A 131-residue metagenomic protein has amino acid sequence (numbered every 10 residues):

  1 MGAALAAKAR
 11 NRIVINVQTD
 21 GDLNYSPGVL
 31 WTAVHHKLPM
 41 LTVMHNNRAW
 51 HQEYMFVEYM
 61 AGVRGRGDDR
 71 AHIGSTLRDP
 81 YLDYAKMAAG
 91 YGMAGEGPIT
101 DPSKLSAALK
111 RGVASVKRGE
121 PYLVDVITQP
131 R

Functional and structural regions predicted by a protein language model:
M1-P130: Thiamine diphosphate
